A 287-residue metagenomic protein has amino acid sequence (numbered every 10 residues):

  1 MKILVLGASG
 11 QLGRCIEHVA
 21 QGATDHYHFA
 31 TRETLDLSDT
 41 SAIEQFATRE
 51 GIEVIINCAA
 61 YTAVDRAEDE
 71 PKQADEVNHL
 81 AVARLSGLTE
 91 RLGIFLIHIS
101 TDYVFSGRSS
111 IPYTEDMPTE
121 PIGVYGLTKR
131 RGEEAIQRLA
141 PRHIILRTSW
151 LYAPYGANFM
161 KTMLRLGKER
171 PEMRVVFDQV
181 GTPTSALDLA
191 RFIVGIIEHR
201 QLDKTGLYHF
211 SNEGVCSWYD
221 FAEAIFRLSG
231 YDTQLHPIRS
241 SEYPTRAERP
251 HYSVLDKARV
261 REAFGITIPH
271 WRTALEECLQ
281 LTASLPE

Functional and structural regions predicted by a protein language model:
I3-A20: N-terminal Rossmann NAD(P)H-binding glycine-rich loop of SDR-like oxidoreductase domains
Q21-I43: Adenosine-cofactor binding site in Rossmann-like domains, unifying the SAM/SAH pocket of S-adenosylmethionine-dependent
T40-H79, L88: NAD(P)H-binding glycine-rich loop region in Rossmannoid oxidoreductase-like domains and their noncatalytic homologs
D69, E76, L80-R84, R91 (+2 more regions): Catalytic helix-loop patch of NAD(P)-dependent Rossmann-fold dehydrogenases
E134-G181, L187-D188, V194-G195: NAD(P)-dependent short-chain dehydrogenase/reductase
V175-V180, Y208-V215, A263: Glycine-rich Rossmann NAD(P)(H)-binding loop
F192, R200-P244, E287: Mid/C-terminal beta-alpha module of Rossmann-like enzyme folds, strongest in SDR-family dehydrogenases/epimerases
S217-Y219, E223, R239-C278, T282-E287: Conserved C-terminal active-site "lid" loop/helix of NAD(P)H-dependent oxidoreductases that clamps the redox cofactor
